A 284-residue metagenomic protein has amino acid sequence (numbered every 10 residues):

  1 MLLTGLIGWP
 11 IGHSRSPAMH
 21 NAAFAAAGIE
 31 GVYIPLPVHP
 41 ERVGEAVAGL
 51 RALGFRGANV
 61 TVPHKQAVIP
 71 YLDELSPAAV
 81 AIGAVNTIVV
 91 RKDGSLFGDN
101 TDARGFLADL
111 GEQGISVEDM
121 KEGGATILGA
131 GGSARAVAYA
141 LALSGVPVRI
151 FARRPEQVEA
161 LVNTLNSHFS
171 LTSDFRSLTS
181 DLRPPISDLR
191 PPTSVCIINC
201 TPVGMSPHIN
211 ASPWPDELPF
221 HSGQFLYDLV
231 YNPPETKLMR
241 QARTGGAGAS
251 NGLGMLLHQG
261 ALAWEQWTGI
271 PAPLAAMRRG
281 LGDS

Functional and structural regions predicted by a protein language model:
L2-S116: Phosphate/diphosphate ligand-binding glycine-rich loop within oxidoreductases
L3, V32, G124, V146-R149 (+1 more regions): Residues at the starts of beta-strands that form the adenosine-phosphate
G8, G98-A103, L110-A142, A152-P155: Glycine-rich adenosine-cofactor-binding loop
R56, V60-A67, G132-S133, P202-M205 (+1 more regions): Short glycine-rich anion-binding loops that position phosphate/pyrophosphate groups of nucleotides and phosphorylated
L141-P147, S167, T244-G248: Conserved S-adenosyl-L-methionine
S144-L165: NAD(P)-binding Rossmann-fold cofactor-contacting core
S170, L178-S250: Rossmann-like adenosine-cofactor binding region
Q224-F225, L229-S284: Adenosine-phosphate binding glycine-rich loop
